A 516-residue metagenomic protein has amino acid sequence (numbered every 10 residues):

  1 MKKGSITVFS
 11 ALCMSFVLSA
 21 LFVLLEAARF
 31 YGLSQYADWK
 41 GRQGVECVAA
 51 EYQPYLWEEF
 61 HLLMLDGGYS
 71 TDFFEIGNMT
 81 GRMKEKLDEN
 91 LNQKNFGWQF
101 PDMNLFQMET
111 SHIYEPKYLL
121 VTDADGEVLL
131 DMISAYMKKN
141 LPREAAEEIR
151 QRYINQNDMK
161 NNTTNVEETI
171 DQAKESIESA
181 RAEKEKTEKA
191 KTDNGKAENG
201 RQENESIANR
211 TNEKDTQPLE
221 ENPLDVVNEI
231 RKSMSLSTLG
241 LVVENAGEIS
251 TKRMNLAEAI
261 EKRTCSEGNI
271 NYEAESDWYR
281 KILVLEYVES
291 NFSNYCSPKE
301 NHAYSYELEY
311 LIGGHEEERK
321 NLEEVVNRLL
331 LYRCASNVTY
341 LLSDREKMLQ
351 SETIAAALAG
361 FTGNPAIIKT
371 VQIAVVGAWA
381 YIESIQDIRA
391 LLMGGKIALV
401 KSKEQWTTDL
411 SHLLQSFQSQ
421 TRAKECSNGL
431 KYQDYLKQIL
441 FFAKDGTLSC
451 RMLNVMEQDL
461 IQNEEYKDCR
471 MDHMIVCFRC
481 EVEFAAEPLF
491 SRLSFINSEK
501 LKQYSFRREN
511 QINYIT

Functional and structural regions predicted by a protein language model:
M1-F74: Alpha-helical assembly-interface signal, strongest on the long, hydrophobic N-terminal helix that forms
P54, L62-T516: Long, compositionally biased low-complexity segments
